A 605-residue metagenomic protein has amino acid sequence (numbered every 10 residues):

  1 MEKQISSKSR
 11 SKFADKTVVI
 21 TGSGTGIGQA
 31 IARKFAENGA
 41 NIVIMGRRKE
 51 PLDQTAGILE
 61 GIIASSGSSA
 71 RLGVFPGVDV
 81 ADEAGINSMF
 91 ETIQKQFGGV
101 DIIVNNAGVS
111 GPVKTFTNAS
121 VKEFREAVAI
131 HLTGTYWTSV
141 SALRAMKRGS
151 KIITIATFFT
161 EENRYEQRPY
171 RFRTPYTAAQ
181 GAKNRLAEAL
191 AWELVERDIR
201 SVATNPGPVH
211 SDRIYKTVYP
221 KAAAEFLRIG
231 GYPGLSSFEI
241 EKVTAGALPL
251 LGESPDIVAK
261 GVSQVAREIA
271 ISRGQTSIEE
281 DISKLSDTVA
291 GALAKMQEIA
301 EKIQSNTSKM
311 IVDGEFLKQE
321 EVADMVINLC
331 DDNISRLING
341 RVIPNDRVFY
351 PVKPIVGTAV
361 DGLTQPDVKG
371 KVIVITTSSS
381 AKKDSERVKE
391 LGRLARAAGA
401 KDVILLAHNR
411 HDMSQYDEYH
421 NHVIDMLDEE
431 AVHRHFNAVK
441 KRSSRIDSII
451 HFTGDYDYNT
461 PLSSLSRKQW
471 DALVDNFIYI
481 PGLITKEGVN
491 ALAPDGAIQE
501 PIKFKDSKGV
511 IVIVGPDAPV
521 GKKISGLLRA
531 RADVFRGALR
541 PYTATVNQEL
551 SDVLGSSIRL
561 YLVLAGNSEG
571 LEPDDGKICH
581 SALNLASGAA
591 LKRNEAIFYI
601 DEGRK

Functional and structural regions predicted by a protein language model:
G24-T25, S379-A381: Conserved glycine-rich cofactor-binding loop
A40-Q54, S378, G399-M413: Conserved glycine-rich Rossmann-like NAD(P)H-binding loop of the short-chain dehydrogenase/reductase
E50, G77-S88, V121, V423-R434: The beta1-alpha1 cofactor-binding region of Rossmann-like NAD(H)/NADP(H)-dependent oxidoreductases
K114-F116, E123-R125, T307, T460-L462 (+1 more regions): Substrate-binding pocket helix/loop in short-chain dehydrogenase/reductase
I153-A182, A187-E196, G207-H210, K216 (+5 more regions): Catalytic loop of short-chain dehydrogenase/reductase
V195, R200, I334-G340, S557-R559 (+1 more regions): Short, small/polar-rich loop/turn modules that mediate ligand/substrate recognition or access, typified
G231-F238, E298-E301, S308-V322, S568-I578 (+2 more regions): A conserved structural motif in NAD(P)-dependent oxidoreductases
